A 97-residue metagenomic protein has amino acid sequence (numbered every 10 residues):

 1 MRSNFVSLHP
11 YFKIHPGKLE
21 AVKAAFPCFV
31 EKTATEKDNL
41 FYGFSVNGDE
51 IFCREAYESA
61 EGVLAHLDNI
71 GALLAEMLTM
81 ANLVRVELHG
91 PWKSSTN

Functional and structural regions predicted by a protein language model:
M1-F52, E58-D68, T79-N97: Short S/T/G/P-rich N-terminal loop/turn motif that feeds into the first structured element of a domain
G71-A72: Long, charge-enriched, surface-exposed interaction segments in small proteins/subunits
